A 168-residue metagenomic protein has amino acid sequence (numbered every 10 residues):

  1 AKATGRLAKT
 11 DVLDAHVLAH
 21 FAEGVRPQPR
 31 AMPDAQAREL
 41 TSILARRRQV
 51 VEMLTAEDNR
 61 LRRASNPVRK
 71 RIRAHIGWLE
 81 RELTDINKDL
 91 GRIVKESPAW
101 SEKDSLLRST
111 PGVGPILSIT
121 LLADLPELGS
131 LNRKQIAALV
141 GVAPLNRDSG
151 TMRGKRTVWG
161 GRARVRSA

Functional and structural regions predicted by a protein language model:
A1-T110, I119-T120: Long, charge-rich intrinsically disordered scaffolds of nucleic-acid metabolism proteins
P115, T120-A168: Phosphate-backbone recognition surface of nucleic-acid-processing proteins
